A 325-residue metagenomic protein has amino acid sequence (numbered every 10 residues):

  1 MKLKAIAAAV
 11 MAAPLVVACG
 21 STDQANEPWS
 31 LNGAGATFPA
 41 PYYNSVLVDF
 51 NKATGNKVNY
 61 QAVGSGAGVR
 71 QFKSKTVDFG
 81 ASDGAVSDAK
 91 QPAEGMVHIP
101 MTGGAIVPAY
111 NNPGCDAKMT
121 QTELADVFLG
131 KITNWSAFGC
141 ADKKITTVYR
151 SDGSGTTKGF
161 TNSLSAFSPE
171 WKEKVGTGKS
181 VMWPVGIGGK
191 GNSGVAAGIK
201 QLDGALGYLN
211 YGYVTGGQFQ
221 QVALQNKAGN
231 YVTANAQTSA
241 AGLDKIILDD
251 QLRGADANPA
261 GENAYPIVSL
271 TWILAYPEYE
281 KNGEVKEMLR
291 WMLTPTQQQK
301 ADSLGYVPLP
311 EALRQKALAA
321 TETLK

Functional and structural regions predicted by a protein language model:
M1-S30: Short, low-complexity disordered leader/linker segments with a strong preference for bacterial N-terminal type II
C19-K325: Flexible loop/hinge segments at secondary-structure junctions
